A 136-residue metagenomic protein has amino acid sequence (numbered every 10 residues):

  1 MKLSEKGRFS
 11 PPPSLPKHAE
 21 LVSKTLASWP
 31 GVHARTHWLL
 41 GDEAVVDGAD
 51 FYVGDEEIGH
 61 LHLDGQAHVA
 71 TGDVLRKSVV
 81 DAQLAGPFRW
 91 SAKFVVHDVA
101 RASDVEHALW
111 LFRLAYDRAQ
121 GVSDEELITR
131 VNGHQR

Functional and structural regions predicted by a protein language model:
M1-R136: Charge-dense, helix-prone N-terminal extensions
